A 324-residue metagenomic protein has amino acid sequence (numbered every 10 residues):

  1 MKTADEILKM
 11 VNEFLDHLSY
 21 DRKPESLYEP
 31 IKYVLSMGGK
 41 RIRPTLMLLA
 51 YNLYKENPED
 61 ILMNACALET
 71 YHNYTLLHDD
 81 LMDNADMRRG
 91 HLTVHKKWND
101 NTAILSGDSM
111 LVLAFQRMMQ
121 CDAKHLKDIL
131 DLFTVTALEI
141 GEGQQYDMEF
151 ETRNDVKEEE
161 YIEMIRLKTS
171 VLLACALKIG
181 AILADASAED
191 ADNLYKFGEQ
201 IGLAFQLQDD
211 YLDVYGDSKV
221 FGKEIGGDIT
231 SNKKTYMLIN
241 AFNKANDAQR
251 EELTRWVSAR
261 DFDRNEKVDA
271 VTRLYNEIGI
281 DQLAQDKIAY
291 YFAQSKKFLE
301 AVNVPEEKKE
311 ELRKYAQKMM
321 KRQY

Functional and structural regions predicted by a protein language model:
M1-K2: An N-terminal, well-structured beta->alpha segment
E6-M10, D16-R250, A289, Q317-M320: Mg2+-dependent prenyl diphosphate-binding active-site environment of isoprenoid biosynthetic enzymes
L238, S295, L312: Hydrophobic, well-ordered secondary-structure elements that form the walls of internal hydrophobic environments
E251-L299: Mobile late-domain/C-terminal helix-loop "cap" segments that border catalytic sites or the cytosolic face
Y291, E306-Y324: Short, amphipathic C-terminal "tail helix"
A301-V304: Membrane interface segments of multi-pass transport proteins and intramembrane proteases
